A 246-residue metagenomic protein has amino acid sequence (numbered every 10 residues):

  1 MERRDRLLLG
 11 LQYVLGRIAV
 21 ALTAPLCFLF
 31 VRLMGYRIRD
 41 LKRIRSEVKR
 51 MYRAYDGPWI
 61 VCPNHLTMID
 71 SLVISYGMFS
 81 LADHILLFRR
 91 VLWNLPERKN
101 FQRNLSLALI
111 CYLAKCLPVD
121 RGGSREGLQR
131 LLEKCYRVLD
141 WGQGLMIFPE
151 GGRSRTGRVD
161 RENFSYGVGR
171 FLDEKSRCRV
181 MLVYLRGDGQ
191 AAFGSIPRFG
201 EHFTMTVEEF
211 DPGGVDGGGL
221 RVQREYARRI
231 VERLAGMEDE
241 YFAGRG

Functional and structural regions predicted by a protein language model:
E2-G35, C111-Y112: Short hydrophobic helices that act as membrane-entry/anchoring signals
F30-W59: A short, well-structured juxtamembrane/interface segment
L41, S124-Q129, R161-E162, Q223: A conditional alpha-helix N-cap/helix-loop micro-motif detector
R53-G123: Catalytic core of membrane glycerolipid acyltransferases/transacylases, capturing the structured, soluble-facing
G57-P63, G142-P149, C178: Generic beta-sheet signal
H65-T67, E150-R153: Short glycine-rich anion-binding loops that position phosphate/pyrophosphate groups of nucleotides and phosphorylated
G77-F79, S124-E133, S165-Y166: Short acidic (Asp/Glu) patches
L105-A108, G144, G151, R155-R221 (+1 more regions): A cross-family acyltransferase "interaction/gating" segment
